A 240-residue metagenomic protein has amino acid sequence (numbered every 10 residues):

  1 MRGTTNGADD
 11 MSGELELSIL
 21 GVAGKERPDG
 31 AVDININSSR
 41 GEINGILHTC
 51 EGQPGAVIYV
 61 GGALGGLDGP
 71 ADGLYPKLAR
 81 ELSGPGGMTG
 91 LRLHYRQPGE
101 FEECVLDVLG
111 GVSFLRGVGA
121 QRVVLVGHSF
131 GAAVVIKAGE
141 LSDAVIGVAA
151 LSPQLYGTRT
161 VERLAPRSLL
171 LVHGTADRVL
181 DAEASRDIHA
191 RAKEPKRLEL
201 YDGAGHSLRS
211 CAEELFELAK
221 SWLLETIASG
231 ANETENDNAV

Functional and structural regions predicted by a protein language model:
R2-G52: N-terminal cap/lid segment of alpha/beta-hydrolase-fold proteins
R40-E42, C50-G90: Short, surface-exposed "cap/lid" segments of acyl-processing enzymes
G99-V118: Alpha/beta-hydrolase active-site loop
V112-R167: Primarily recognizes the serine-hydrolase "nucleophile elbow" in alpha/beta-hydrolase and SGNH/GDSL folds
L164-A165, L170-H173, D177: Short beta-strand/loop motif that positions the catalytic acidic residue of the alpha/beta-hydrolase fold
D181-A190: Short alpha-helix in the alpha/beta-hydrolase fold that links the catalytic acid
R191-S207: Catalytic histidine neighborhood in serine/cysteine hydrolases with alpha/beta-hydrolase-type architecture
A204-F216: Catalytic histidine-centered segment of alpha/beta-hydrolase-like enzymes
